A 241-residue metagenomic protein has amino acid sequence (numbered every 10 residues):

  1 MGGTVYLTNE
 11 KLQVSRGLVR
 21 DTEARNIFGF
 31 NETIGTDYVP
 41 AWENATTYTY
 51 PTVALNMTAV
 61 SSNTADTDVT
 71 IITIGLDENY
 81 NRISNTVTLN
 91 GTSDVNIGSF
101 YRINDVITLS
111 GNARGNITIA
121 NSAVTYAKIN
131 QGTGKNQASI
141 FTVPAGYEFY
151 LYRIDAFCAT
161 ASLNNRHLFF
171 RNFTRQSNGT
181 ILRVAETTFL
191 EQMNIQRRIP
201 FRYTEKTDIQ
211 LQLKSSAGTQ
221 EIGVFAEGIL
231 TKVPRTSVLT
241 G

Functional and structural regions predicted by a protein language model:
G2-R102, L109-G241: Beta-strand-centric surfaces of beta-sandwich/beta-rich domains
